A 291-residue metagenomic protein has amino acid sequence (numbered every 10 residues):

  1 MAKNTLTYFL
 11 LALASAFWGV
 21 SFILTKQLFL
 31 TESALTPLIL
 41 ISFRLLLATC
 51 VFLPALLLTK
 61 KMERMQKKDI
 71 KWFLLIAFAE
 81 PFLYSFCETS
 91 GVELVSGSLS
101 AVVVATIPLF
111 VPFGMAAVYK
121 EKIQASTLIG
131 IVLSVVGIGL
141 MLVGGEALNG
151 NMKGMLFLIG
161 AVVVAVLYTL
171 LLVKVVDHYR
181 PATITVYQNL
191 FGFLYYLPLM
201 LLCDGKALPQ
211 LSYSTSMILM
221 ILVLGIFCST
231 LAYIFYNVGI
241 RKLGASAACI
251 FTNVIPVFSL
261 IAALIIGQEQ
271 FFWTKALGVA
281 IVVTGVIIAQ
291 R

Functional and structural regions predicted by a protein language model:
M1-I41, F78, A147-K174, A262: Glycine-/small-residue-enriched transmembrane alpha-helix faces in small-molecule transporters and effluxers
S15, F43, S85, L99-T106 (+2 more regions): Helix-helix packing/entry segments at the starts of transmembrane helices
S15, K26, F52, V111-F113 (+4 more regions): Transmembrane alpha-helical segments that form core, pore/gating elements of small-molecule transporters/exporters
S21-F22, L53-S100, V104, L140 (+1 more regions): Specific transmembrane alpha-helical segments of multi-pass solute transporters/efflux pumps, especially DMT/EamA
L24-Q27, T31, A48-Q66, V135-N149 (+4 more regions): Membrane-interface helix-cap regions at the ends of transmembrane helices in multi-pass membrane proteins
S33-F82, F110, V164-L171, V186-D204 (+1 more regions): Transmembrane alpha-helices of multi-pass small-molecule transport proteins
V51, A55-L56, E88, I107-V132 (+1 more regions): C-terminal transmembrane-helix exit sites in multi-pass transporters
F52, L74, I123-G144, V162 (+4 more regions): Hydrophobic transmembrane alpha-helices of multi-pass small-molecule transport proteins
